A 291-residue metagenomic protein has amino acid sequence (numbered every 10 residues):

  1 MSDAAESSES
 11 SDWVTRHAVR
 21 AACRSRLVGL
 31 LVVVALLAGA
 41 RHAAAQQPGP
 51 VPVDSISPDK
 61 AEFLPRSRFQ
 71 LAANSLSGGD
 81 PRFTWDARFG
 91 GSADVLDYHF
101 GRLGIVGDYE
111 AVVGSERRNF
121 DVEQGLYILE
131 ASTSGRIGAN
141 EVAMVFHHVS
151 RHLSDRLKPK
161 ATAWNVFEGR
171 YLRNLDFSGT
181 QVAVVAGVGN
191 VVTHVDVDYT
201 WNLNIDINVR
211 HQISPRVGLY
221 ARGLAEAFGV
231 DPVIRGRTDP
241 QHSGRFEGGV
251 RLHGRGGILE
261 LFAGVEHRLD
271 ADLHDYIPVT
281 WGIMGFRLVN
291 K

Functional and structural regions predicted by a protein language model:
M1-P50, K291: Cleavable N-terminal export/targeting peptides
Q46-K291: Transmembrane beta-barrel domains of bacterial outer-membrane proteins
